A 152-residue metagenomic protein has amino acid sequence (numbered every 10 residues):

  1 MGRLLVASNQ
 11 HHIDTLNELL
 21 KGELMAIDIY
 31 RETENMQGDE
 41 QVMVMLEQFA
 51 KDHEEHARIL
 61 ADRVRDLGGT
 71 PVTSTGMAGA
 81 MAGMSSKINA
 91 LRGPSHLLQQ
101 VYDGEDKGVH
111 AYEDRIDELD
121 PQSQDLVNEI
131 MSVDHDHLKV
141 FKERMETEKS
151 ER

Functional and structural regions predicted by a protein language model:
G2, R58-V109: Carboxylate-rich helix-loop segments that flank metal/cofactor sites and access channels in metalloenzymes
G2-I13, L67, N89-L91, E146-R152: Membrane-interacting alpha-helical segments
G2-Q37, S95-E118: Alpha-helical bundle segments that constitute or directly flank the non-heme di-iron/ferroxidase center
A7-Q10, Q37, V44, K51 (+3 more regions): Register-specific recognition of a single heptad position within extended alpha-helical repeats
H12, V42, T73, P94-L98 (+1 more regions): Residue-level recognition of alpha-helical structural elements
L16-Y30, L46-A61, V101-G108, I130-F141: Alpha-helical transition-metal enzyme core signature, strongest for iron centers
E40-M77, F141-E151: Conserved alpha-helical segments that form or flank metal/cofactor-binding pockets of metalloenzymes
G104-R152: Preference for long, well-ordered alpha-helical segments
